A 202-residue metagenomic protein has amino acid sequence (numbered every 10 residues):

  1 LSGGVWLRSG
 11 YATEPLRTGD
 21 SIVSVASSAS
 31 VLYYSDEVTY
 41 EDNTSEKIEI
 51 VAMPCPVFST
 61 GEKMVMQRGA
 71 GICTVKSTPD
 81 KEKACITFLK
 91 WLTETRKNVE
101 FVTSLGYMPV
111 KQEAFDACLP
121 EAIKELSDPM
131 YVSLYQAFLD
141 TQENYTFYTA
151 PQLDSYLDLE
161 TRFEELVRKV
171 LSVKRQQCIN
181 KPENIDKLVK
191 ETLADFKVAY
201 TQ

Functional and structural regions predicted by a protein language model:
L1, T13, R17, I86-T93 (+4 more regions): Non-transmembrane alpha-helical segments in soluble domains of secreted/periplasmic/extracellular proteins
L1-G3, Y11, T39-Q112: Extracytoplasmic/periplasmic substrate-recognition and gating elements
L1-Y40: Extracytoplasmic ligand-binding clamshell segments of periplasmic binding protein
S2-V5, C73-K76, T146-S155: Active-site rim elements
R17, Q67-I72, E143-T149: Flexible glycine/proline-enriched surface loops and loop-helix/loop-strand junctions
S28, V38, T95-V99, K174 (+1 more regions): A generic secondary-structure signal for well-formed alpha-helical elements
A114-Y148: An extracytoplasmic/periplasmic, membrane-proximal ligand-sensing/linker region
L139-Q202: Conserved C-terminal helix/tail region of periplasmic/extracytoplasmic solute-binding proteins
